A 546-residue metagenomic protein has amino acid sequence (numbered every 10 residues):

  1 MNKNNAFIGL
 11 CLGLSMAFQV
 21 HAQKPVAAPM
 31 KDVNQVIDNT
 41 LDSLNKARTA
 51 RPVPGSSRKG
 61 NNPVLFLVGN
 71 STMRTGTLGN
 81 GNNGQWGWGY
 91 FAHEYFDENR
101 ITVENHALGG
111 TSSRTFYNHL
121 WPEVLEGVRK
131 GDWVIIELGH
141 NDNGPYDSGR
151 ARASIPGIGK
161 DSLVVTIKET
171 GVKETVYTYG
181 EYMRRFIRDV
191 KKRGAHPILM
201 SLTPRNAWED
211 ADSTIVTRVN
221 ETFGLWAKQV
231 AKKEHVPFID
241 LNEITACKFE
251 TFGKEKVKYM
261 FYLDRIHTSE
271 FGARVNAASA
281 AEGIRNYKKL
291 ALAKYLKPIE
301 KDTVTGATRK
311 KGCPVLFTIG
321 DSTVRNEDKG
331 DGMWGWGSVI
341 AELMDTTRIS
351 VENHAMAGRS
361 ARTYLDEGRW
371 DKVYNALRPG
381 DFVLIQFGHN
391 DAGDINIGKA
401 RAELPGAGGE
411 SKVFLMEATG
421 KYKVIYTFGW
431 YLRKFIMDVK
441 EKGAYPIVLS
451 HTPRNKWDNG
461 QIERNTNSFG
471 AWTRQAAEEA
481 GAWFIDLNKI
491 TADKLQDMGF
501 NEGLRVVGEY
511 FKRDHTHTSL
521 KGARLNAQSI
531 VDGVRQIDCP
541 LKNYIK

Functional and structural regions predicted by a protein language model:
M1-P25: Bacterial Sec-dependent N-terminal signal peptides
A28-A107, P122-V134, A153-S154, D302-M356 (+2 more regions): Serine-esterase "nucleophile elbow" of acetyl-processing enzymes
T77-G81, A211-R218, D328-D331, Y364-L365 (+1 more regions): Short, solvent-exposed loop/turn segments at secondary-structure boundaries
L108-S113, A207, M356-A361: Acidic helix-start/capping segments at beta-turn-to-alpha-helix junctions
S112-E123, S360-K372: N-terminal post-signal-peptidase region of extra-cytosolic proteins
E123-E270, R274, A281-K289, K372-H517 (+2 more regions): Alpha-helical cap/lid subdomain in secreted, periplasmic, or secretory-pathway luminal O-acyl-processing enzymes
K297-V304, K546: A short, charged, Gly/Pro-tolerant segment at domain boundaries
